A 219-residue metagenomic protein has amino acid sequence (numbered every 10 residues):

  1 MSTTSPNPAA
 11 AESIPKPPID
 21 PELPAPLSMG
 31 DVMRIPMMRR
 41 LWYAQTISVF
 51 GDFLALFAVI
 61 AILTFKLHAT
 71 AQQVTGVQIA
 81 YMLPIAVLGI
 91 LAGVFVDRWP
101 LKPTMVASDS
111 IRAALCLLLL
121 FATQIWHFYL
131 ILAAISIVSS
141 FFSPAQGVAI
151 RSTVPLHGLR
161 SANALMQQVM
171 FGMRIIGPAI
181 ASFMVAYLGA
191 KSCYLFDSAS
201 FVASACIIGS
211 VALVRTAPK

Functional and structural regions predicted by a protein language model:
S2-K219: Alpha-helical transmembrane-bundle signature of multi-pass membrane transport and export proteins
